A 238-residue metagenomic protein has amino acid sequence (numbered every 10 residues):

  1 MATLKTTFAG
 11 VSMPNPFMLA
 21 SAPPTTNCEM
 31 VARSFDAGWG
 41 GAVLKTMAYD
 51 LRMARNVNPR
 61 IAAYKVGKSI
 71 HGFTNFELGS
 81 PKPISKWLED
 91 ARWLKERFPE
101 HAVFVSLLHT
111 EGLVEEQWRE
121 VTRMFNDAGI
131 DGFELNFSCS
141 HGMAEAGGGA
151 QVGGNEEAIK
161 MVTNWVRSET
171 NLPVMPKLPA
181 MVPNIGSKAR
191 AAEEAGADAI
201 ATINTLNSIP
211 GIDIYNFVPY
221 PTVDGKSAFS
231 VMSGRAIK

Functional and structural regions predicted by a protein language model:
M1-V103, L108-E115, E120: N-terminal capping/small domains of soluble enzymes
A32-A37, G41, E96-R97, T110-K238: Alpha/beta enzyme core
